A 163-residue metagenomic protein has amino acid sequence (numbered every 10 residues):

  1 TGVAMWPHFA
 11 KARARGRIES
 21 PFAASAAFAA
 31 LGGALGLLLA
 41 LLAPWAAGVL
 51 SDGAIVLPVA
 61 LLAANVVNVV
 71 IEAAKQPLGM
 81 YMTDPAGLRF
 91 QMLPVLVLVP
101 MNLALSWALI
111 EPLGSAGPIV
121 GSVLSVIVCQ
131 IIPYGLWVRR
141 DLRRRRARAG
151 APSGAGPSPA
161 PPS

Functional and structural regions predicted by a protein language model:
T1-R15, T83-D84: Helix-loop junctions and terminal segments of transmembrane helices in multi-pass membrane transport/translocation
G2-V3, A60-P85, F90-I110, S115-W137: Short runs within selected transmembrane alpha-helices of multi-pass transporters and secretion channels
V3-W6, L39-P44, S106: Alpha-helical transmembrane segments of polytopic integral membrane proteins, especially the permease/helical cores
K11, G48-V49, D84, E111: Transmembrane helix-loop junction
G16-A30, L38-L41, L62: Interfacial transmembrane-helix starts/ends
G32-A40, Q130, Y134: Hydrophobic core of alpha-helical transmembrane segments in multi-pass integral membrane proteins
L41-A73: Interfacial segments at transmembrane-helix termini and the short loops linking adjacent helices
R143-S163: Short, intrinsically disordered terminal tails adjacent to the first/last structured region
